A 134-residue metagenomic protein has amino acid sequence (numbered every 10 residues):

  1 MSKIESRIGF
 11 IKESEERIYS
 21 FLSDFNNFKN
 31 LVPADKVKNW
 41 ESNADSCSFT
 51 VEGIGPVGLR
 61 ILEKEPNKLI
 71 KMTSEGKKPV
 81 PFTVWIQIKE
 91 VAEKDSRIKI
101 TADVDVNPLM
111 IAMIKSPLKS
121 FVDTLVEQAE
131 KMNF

Functional and structural regions predicted by a protein language model:
M1-E41: Hydrophobic ligand-binding cavity/cleft-lining segments
K3-I8, S46, P56, L69 (+2 more regions): Intrinsic-disorder/low-complexity, polar/charged segments enriched in Ser/Thr/Lys/Arg/Asp/Glu/Gln
I8-K12, S48-T50, R60, Q87: Generic structural detector for well-ordered beta-strands
F10-E13, S74, V104: Short beta-strand-to-loop capping motifs
E15, L62-N67, I88-R97: A short, structured loop/turn motif at beta-sheet edges
K29-N30, N39-K78: Glycine-rich portal/gate segments that line the openings of hydrophobic small-molecule binding cavities
G76-E127: Beta-strand/loop substructures that line and gate deep hydrophobic ligand-binding cavities in soluble
E127-F134: Short, highly charged C-terminal tails/helix-capping segments
